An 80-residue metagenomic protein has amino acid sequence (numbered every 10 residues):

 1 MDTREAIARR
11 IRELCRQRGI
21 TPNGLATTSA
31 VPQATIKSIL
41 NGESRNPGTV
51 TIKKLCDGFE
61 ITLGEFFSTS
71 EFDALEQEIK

Functional and structural regions predicted by a protein language model:
M1-N23: A short, Lys/Arg-rich alpha-helix, primarily the initiator
L14, T28, I39, T69: Residues in the recognition helix of alpha-helical DNA-binding motifs
C15, A26, C56: The alpha-helix within a helix-turn-helix
G19-S38: Short alpha-helical DNA-recognition segment
P32, E43, S70-A74: The DNA-recognition helices of helix-turn-helix-type DNA-binding domains
S38, F67-K80: Short, charged recognition helix plus adjacent turn of helix-turn-helix-like nucleic-acid-binding domains
E43-D57: Short, basic-rich loop-to-helix N-cap that marks the start of a DNA-contacting helix
D57-E65: Intrinsically disordered, low-complexity basic tails/linkers immediately adjacent to helix-turn-helix/homeobox/MYB/SANT
